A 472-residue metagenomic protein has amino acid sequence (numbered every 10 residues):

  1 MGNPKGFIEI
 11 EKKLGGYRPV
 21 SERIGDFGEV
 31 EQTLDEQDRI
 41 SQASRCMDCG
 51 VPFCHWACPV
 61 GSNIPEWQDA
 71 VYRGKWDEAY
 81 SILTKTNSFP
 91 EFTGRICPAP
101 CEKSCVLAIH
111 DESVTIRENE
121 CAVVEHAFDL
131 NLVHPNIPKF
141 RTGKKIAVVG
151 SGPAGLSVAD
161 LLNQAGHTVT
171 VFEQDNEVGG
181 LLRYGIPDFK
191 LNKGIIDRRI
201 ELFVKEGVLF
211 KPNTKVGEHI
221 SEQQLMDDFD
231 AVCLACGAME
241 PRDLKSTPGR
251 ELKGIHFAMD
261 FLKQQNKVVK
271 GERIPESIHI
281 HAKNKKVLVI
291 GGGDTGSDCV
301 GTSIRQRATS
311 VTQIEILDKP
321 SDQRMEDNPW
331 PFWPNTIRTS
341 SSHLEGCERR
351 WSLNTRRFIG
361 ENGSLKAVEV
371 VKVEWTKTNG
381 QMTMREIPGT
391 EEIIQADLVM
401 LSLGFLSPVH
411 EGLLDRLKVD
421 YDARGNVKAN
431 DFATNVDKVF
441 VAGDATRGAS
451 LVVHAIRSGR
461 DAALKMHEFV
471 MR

Functional and structural regions predicted by a protein language model:
N3-A43, E91, H110-K144, K253-Q264 (+1 more regions): Extreme N-terminal leader/targeting segments of oxidoreductases
K5-Q32, G61-R73, E78-N87, I109 (+9 more regions): Beta1-alpha1 glycine-rich phosphate/pyrophosphate-binding loop at the start of Rossmann-like nucleotide-binding domains
S44-E66, S88-H110: Local cysteine-cluster metal-coordination motifs and their immediate loop/turn environment, predominantly Fe-S cluster
E78, F140, K145-V149, D197-S246 (+4 more regions): Feature captures the FAD/FMN-dependent oxidoreductase FAD-binding
V123-F140, R198-E218, P241-Q306, Y421-N435: Glycine-rich dinucleotide-binding loop and its adjacent helix/turn
K253-N284, S364, T376-A449: FAD-site-proximal beta/loop scaffold in flavoenzymes
I280-P320, F358, M382-L398, F405-L406 (+3 more regions): Long hydrophobic segments that form regular secondary structure
G296-C299, A445-M471: A conserved FAD-binding loop/helix module that cradles the flavin
